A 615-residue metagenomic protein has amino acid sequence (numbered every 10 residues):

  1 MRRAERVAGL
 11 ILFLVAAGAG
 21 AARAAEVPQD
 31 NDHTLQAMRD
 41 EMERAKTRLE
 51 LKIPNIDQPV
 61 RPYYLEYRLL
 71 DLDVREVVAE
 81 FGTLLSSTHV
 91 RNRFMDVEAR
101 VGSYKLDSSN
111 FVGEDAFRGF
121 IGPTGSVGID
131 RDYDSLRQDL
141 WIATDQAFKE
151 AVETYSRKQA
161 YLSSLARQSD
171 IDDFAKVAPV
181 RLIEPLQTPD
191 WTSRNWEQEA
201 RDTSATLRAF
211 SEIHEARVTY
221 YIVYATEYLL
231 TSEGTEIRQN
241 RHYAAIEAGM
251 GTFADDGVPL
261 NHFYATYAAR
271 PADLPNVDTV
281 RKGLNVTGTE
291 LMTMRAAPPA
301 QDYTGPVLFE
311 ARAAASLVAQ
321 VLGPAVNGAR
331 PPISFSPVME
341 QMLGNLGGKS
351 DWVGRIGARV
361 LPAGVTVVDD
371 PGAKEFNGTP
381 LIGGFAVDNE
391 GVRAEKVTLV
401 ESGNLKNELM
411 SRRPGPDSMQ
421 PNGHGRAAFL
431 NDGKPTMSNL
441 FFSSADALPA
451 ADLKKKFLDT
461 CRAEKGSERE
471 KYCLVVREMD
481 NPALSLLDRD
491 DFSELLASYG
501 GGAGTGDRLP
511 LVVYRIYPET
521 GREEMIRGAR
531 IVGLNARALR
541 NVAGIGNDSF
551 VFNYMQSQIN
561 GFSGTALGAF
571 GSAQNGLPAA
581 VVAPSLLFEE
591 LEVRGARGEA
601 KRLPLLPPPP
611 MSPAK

Functional and structural regions predicted by a protein language model:
M1-E5: N-terminal secretory signal peptides that target proteins for export/translocation
A8-A19: Bacterial N-terminal signal peptides
V15-A16, K52, K158, E470 (+1 more regions): Hydrophobic alpha-helical elements and their junctions with loops/disorder across both membrane and soluble proteins
A21-K396, E401-N404, D417, N535 (+2 more regions): Active-site bordering "gate/hinge" segments that shape substrate access to catalytic or cofactor-binding pockets
E340-K615: Dual-mode signal for accessory low-complexity, basic/Gly-rich regions
